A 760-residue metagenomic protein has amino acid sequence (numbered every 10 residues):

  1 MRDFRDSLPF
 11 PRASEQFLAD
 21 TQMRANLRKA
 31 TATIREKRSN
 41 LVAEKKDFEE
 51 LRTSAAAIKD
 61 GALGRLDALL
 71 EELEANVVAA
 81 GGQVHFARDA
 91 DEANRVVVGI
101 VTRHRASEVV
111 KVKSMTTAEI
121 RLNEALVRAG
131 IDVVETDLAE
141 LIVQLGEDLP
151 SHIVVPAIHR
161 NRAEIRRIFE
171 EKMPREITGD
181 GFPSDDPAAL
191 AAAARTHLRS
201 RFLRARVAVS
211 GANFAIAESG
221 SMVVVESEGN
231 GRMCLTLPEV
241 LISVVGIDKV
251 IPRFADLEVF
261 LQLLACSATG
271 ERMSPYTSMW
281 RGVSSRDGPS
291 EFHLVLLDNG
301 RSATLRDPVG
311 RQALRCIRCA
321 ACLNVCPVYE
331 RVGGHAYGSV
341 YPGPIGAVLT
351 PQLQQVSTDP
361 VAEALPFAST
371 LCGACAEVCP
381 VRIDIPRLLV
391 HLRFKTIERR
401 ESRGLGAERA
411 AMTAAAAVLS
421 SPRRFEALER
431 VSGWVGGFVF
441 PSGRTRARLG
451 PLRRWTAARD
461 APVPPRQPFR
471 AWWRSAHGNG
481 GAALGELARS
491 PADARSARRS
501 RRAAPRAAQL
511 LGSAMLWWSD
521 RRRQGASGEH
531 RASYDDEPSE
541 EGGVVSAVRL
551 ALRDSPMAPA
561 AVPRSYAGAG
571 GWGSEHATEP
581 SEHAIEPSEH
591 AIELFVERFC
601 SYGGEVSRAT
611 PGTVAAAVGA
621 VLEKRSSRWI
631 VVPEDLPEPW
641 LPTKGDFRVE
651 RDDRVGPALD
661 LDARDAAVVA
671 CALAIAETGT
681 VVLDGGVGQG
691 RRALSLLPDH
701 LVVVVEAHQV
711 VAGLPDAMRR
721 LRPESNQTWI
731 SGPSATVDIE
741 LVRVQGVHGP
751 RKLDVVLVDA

Functional and structural regions predicted by a protein language model:
M1-V309, P505-A508, G512-A760: The feature marks the mature, well-folded catalytic cores of soluble enzymes
E72, N76, A80, V96-I100 (+14 more regions): Generic, well-ordered alpha-helical scaffold segments in large soluble proteins
K249, L314-R318: Short, contiguous, pocket-lining structural segments that sit at or immediately flank catalytic/ligand-binding sites
D287-A313, N324, V328-A457, D493 (+3 more regions): Ferredoxin-type iron-sulfur electron-transfer modules in oxidoreductases and energy-metabolism complexes
V439, W473-G480, V548, L552 (+1 more regions): C-terminal alpha-helix/helix-terminus motif
A447, A458-A461, L487, R501 (+4 more regions): Generic N-terminal simple sequence motifs
L449-R499, A503-A514: C-terminal non-catalytic accessory extensions
